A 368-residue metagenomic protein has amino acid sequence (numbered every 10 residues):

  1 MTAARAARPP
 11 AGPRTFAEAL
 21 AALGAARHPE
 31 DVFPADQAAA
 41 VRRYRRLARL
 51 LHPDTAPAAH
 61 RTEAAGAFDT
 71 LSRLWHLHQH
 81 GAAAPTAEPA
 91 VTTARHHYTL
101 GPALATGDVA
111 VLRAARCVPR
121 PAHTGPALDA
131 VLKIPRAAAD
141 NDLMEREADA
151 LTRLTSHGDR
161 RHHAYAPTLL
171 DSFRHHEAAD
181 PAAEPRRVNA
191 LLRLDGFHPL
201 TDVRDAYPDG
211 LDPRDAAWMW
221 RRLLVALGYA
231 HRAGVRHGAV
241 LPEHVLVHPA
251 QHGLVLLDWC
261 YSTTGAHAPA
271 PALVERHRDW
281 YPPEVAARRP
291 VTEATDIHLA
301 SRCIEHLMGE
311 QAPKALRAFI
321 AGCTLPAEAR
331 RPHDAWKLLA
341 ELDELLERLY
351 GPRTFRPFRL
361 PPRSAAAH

Functional and structural regions predicted by a protein language model:
M1-A58, T62-E63, T70-H80, E88-R95 (+1 more regions): N-terminal J-domain/J-like co-chaperone modules of DnaJ/Hsp40 proteins
P89-P126: ATP-binding glycine-rich phosphate-binding loop
V111-R161: ATP-binding glycine-rich loop module of kinase domains
T168-D212: Conserved structural core of kinase catalytic domains
M219-W220: Activation segment signature within eukaryotic-like protein kinase domains
L227-P249: Catalytic-loop of the protein kinase fold
V255, C260-G322: C-lobe/activation-segment region of protein kinase-like
A327-P332, W336-G351: Terminal C-lobe "cap" of eukaryotic-type protein kinase domains
